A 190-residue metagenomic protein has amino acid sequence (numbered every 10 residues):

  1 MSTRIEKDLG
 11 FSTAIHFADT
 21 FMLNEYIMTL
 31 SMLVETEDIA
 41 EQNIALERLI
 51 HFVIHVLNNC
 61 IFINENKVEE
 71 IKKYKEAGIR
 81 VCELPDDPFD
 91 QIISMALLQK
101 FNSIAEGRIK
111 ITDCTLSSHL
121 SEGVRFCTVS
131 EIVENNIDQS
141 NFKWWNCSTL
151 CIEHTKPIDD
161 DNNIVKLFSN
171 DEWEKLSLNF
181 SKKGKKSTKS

Functional and structural regions predicted by a protein language model:
M1-S190: Charge-rich, low-complexity N-terminal segments
